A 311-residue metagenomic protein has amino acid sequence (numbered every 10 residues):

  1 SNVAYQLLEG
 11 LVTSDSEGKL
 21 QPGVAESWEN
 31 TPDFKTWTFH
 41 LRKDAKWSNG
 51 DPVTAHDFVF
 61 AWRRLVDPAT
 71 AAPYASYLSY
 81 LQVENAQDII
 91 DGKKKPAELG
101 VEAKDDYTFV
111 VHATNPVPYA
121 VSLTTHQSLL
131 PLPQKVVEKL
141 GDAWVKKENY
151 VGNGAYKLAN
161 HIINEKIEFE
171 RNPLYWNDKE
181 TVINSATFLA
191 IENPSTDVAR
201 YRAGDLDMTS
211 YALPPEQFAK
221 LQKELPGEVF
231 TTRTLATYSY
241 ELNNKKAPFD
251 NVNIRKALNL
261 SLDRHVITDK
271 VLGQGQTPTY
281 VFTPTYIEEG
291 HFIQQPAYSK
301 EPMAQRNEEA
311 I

Functional and structural regions predicted by a protein language model:
S1-N2, V24-E26, D51, P73-Y74 (+2 more regions): A structural "hinge/loop" feature
S1-P32, V151-G152: N-terminal lobe/hinge region of extracytoplasmic solute-binding protein
E26-Y77, V110, R200, P248: Aromatic- and charge-enriched surface segment that lines or borders ligand/interaction sites
T54-A61, D106-H112, G154-A155, I183-S185 (+4 more regions): Alpha-helical secondary-structure segments
V83, Q87-D88, G92-K95, A113-T181 (+1 more regions): Gly/Pro-rich hinge or "lid" segments in bacterial periplasmic/extracellular proteins
H126, G141-W144, R171-K220: Ligand-site clamp/hinge motif
F218-T231: Ligand-binding "clamshell"
Q276-I311: Structural transition elements
